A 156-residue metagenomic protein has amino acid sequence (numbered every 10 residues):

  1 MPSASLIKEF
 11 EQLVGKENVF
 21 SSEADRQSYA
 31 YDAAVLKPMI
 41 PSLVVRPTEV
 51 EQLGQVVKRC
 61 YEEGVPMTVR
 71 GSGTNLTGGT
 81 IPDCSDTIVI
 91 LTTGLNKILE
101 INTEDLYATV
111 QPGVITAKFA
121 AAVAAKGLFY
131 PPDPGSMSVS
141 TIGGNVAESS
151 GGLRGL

Functional and structural regions predicted by a protein language model:
M1-A33, E62-V65: N-terminal accessory segments
F10, L36-M67, G71, T92-G135 (+2 more regions): N-terminal glycine-rich flavin-associated loop
N18, D86-L95: Structural recognition of alpha->loop->beta junctions
A24-S28, E51, T74-N75: Short active-site-proximal "capping" loops at secondary-structure junctions
A30-D32, L76, G94-N96: A generic local structural motif
D32-P38, K58-R59, G79-I90: Glycine-rich loop at the start of a catalytic domain that most often binds anionic cofactors/ligands
N75-G78, S136: Conserved PLP phosphate-binding loop immediately N-terminal to the Schiff-base lysine helix in PLP-dependent enzymes
V139-T141: Beta-rich nucleic-acid/ligand-interaction surfaces
